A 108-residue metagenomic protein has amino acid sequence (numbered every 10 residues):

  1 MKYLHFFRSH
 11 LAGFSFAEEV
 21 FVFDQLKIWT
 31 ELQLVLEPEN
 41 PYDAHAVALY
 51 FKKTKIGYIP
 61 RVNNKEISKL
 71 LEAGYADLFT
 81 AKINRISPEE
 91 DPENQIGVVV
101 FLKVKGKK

Functional and structural regions predicted by a protein language model:
M1-K108: Conserved active-site motif detector
